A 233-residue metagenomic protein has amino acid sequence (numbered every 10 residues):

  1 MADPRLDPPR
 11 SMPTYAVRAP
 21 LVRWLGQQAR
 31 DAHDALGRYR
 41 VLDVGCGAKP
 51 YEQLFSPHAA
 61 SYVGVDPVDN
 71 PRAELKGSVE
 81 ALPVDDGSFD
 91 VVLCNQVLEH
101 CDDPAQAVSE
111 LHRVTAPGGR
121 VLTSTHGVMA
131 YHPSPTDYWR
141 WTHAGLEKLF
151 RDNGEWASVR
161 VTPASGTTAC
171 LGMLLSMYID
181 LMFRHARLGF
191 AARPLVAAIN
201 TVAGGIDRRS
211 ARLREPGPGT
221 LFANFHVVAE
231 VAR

Functional and structural regions predicted by a protein language model:
M1-D86, V91-L93, P218-H226, A232-R233: Conserved N-terminal segment of class I S-adenosyl-L-methionine
S11, D102-Q106, E110, V114-A232: S-adenosyl-L-methionine-dependent methyltransferase catalytic module, highlighting the catalytic core
E80, E99, E110: Acidic-residue sensor for enzyme active/binding pockets
D90-D102: A short SAM/SAH-binding and catalytic strip from SAM-dependent methyltransferases
